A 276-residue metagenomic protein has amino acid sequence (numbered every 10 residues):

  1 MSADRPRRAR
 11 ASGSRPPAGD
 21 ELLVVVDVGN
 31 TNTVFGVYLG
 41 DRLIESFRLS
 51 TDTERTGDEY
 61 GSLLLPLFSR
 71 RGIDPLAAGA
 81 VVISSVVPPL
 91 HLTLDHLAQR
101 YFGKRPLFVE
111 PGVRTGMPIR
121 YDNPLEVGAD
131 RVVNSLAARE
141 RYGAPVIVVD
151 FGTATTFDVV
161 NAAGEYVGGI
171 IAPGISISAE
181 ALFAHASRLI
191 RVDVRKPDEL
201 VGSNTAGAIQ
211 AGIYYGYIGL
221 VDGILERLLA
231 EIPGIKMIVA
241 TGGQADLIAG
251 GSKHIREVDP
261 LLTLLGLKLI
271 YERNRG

Functional and structural regions predicted by a protein language model:
S2-D4, R8-D20, G116-V146, K268-G276: Conserved phosphate-binding catalytic cores of ATP/NTP-utilizing and phosphoryl-transfer enzymes
R15-V25, T51, S178-G276: ATP-binding/phosphotransfer module of carbohydrate and carboxylate kinases, centering on a glycine-rich
A18-P66, G164-R191, R195-E199: Short glycine-rich, Thr/Ser-proximal phosphate-binding strand/loop in the N-terminal lobe of ATP-dependent enzymes
L23-D27, V82, V146-D150, V239: Short glycine-aspartate micro-motif
Y38, D158-N161, A249: Short beta-strand-to-turn element immediately C-terminal to the catalytic PLP-Schiff-base lysine in fold type I
F47-R48, A144-E180, M237-I238, R256-L269 (+1 more regions): Glycine-rich phosphate-binding loop of actin/hexokinase-like ATP-binding domains
E59-R71, L220, I224-L225: Short, well-ordered amphipathic alpha-helical segments that serve as non-catalytic structural scaffolds within diverse
R71-E126, A163-G169, G174-I175, S203-Y214 (+3 more regions): Short beta-strand-loop/turn "lid" adjacent to the catalytic site in phosphate-handling enzymes
